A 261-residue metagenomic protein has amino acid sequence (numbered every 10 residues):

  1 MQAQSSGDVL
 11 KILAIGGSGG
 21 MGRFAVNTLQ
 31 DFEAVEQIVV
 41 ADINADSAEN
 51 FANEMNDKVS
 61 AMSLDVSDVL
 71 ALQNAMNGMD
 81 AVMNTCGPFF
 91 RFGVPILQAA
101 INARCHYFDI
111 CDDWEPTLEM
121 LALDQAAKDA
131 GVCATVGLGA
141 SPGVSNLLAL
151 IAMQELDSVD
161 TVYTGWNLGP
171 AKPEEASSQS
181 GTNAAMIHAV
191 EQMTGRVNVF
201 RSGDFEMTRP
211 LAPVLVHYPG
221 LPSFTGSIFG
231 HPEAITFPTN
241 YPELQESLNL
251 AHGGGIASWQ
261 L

Functional and structural regions predicted by a protein language model:
Q2-Q4, V9, Q154-L261: C-terminal catalytic/substrate-binding lobe primarily of soluble NAD(P)-dependent oxidoreductases
I12-T28: N-terminal Rossmann NAD(P)H-binding glycine-rich loop of SDR-like oxidoreductase domains
G19, I43-D46: Helix N-cap at the beta1-alpha1 junction of Rossmann-like dinucleotide-binding domains, i.e., the first residues
Q37-V39: Short beta-strand element of Class I
F51-V59: Short, conserved SAM-binding/catalytic segment of Class I S-adenosyl-L-methionine-dependent methyltransferases
S63-M79, T85-P88: Conserved Rossmann-fold cofactor-binding substructure of NAD(P)-dependent oxidoreductases
P88, A99-T117: ADP-ribose/adenylate-binding Rossmann-like module
C111-V132: Rossmann-fold NAD(P)-binding glycine/threonine-rich loop
